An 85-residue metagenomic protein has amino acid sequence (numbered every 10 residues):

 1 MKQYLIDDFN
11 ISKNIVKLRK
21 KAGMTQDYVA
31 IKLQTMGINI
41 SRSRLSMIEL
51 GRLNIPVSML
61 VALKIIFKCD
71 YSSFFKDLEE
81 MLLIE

Functional and structural regions predicted by a protein language model:
M1-Y4, D8-K13: Basic, amphipathic alpha-helix used for nucleic-acid engagement in HTH/winged-helix/SANT-Myb modules and analogous
K2-L5, I65, S72-E85: Short, charged recognition helix plus adjacent turn of helix-turn-helix-like nucleic-acid-binding domains
K13-Q34, D70: Short basic helix-loop element that most often maps to the first helix and adjoining turn of HTH DNA-binding modules
I15, Q26, R42, V57-L60: Helix-turn-helix DNA-binding elements, focusing on the entry/boundary residues of the two helices that contact DNA
V16, A30, S41-R42, S46 (+1 more regions): Key DNA-contacting residues within the recognition helix of helix-turn-helix
L33-L53: Recognition helix of helix-turn-helix/homeodomain-like DNA-binding domains that insert into the DNA major groove
R52, P56-S73: DNA major-groove recognition helix of helix-turn-helix/homeodomain DNA-binding modules
